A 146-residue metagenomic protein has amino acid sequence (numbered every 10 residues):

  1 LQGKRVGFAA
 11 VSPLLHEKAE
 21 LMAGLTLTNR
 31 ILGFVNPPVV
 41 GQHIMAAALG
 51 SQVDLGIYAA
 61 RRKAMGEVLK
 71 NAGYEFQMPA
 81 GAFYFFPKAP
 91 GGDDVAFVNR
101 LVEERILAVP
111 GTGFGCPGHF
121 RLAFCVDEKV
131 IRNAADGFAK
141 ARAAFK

Functional and structural regions predicted by a protein language model:
L1-K146: PLP-dependent class I/II
